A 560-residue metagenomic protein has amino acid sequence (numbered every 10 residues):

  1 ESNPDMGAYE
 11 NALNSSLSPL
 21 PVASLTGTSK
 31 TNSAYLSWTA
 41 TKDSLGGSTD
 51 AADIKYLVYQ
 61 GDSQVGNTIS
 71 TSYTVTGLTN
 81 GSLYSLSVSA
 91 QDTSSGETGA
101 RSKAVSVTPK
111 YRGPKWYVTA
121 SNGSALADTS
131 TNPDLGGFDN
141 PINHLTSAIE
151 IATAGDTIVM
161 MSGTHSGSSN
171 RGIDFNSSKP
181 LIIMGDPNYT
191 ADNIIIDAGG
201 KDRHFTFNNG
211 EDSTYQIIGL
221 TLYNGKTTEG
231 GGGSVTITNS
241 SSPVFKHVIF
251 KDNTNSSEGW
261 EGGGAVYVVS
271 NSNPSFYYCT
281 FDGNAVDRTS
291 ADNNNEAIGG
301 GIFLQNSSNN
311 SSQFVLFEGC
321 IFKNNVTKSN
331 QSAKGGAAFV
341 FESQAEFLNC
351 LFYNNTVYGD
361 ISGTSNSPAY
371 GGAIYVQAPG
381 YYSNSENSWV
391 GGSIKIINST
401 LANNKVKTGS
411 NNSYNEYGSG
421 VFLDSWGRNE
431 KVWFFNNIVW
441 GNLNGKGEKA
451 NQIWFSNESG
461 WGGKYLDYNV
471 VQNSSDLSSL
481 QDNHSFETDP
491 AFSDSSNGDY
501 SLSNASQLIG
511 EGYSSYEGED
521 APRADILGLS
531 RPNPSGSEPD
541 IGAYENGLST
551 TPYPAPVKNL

Functional and structural regions predicted by a protein language model:
E1-A12, N483-G547: C-terminal accessory segments
N14-D50, N80, G96-Y111, P552-L560: Pro/Thr/Ser/Gly-rich low-complexity, intrinsically disordered linker/stalk tracts
A40-I69: Extracellular low-complexity, O-glycosylation-prone stalks/linkers
V75-G96: Beta-strand-rich modules
T108-S147, T164, P490-S496: Right-handed parallel beta-helix/beta-solenoid
T146, A154-I182, P187-I195, G200: N-terminal extracellular ligand-recognition/capping segment immediately after the signal peptide
S168-D174, S178, V235-T238, V244-H247 (+4 more regions): Predominantly extracellular beta-rich ligand-binding scaffolds that present long acidic/polar faces for carbohydrate
K179-T228, F486-P490: Right-handed parallel beta-helix/beta-spiral solenoid domain characteristic of secreted/periplasmic
